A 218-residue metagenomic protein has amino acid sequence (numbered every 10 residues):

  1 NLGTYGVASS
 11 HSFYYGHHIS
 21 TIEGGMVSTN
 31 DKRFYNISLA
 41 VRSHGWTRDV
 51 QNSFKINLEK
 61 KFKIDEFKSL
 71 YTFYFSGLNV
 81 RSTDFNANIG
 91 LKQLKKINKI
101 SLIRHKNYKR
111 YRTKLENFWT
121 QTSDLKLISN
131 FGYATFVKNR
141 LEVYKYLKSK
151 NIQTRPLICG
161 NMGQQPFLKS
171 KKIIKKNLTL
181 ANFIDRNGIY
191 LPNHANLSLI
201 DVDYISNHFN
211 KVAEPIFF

Functional and structural regions predicted by a protein language model:
N1-T21, N36, L70-T72: Conserved active-site segment immediately N-terminal to the catalytic lysine that forms the internal aldimine
S20-G24, G90: Adenylate-forming
M26-S28: A short beta-strand/loop micro-motif in the catalytic core of glycosyltransferases that engages the nucleotide-sugar
N30-F218: PLP-dependent aminotransferase class I/II
